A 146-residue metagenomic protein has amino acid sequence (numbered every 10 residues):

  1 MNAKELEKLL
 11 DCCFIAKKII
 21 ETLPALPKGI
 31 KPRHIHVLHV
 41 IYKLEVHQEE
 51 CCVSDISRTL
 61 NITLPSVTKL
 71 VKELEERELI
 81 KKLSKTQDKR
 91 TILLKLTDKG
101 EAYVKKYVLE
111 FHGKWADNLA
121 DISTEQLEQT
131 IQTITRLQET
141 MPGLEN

Functional and structural regions predicted by a protein language model:
M1-P32, H39: N-terminal leader segment of winged-helix/HTH proteins
E7-C12, L109-N146: Terminal interaction helix/tail motif
I35, P65: Key DNA-contact positions within bacterial/archaeal DNA-binding proteins
H36-Y42, A102: Pre-recognition alpha-helix immediately N-terminal to the DNA-recognition helix within helix-turn-helix or winged-helix
V53, V71-K72: Short, hydrophobic-biased segments on the C-terminal half of alpha helices that form "recognition helices"
S57: The alpha-helix within a helix-turn-helix
K72-Q129: Charged, amphipathic alpha-helical coiled-coil/dimerization segments
